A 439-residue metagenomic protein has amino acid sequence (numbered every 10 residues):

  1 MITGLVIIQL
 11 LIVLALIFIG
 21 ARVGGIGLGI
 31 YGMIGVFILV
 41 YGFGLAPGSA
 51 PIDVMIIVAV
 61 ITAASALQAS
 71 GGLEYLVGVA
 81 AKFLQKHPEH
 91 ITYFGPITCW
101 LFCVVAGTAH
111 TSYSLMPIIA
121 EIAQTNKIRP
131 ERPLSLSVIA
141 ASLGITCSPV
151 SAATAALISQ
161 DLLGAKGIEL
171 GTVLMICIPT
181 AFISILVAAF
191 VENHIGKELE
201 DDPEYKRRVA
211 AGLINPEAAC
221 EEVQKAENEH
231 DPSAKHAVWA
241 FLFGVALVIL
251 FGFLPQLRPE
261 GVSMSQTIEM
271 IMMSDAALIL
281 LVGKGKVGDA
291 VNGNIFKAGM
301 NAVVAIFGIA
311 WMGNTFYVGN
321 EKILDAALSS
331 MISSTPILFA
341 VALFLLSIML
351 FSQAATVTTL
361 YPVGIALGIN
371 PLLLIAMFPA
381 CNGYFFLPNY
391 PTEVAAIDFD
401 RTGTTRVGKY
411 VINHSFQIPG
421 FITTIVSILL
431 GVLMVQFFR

Functional and structural regions predicted by a protein language model:
M1-T62, E204-N314, I418-R439: Hydrophobic transmembrane alpha-helices of multi-pass small-molecule transporters
I19-A21, I30-I34, V40, L45-P133 (+2 more regions): Membrane-embedded alpha-helical segments and adjacent helix-loop junctions characteristic of multi-pass solute
D53-I61, V173-A188, G261-M272, L373-L387: Alpha-helical transmembrane segments
E121-I214, Q224-H236, N370-A380, A395-R439: Membrane-core helix-loop-helix motifs of multi-pass transport proteins
P149-L162, F253-R258, M312, F316-E321 (+1 more regions): Membrane-helix interface motif
V262-S265, I323-S329, P362, F378-A380 (+1 more regions): Transmembrane helix-loop boundary segments of multi-pass membrane transporters
P391-E393: Small-residue-rich hydrophobic segments that form or flank transmembrane alpha-helices in multi-pass membrane proteins
